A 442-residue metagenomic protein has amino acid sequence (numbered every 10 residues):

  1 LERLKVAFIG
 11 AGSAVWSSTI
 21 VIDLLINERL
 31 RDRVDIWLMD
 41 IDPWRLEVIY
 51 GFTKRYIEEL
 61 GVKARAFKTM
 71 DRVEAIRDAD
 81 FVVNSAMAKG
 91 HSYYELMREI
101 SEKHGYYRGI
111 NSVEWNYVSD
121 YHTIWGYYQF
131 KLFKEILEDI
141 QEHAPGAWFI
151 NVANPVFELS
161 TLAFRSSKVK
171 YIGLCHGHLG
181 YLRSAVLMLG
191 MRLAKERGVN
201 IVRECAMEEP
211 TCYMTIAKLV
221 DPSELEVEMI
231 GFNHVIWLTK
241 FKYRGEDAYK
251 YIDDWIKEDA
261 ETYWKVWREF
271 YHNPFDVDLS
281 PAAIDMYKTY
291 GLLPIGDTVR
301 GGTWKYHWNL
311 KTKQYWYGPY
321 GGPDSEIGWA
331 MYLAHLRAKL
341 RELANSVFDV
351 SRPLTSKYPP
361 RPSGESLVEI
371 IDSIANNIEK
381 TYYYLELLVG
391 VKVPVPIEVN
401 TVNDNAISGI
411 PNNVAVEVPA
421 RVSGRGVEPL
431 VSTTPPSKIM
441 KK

Functional and structural regions predicted by a protein language model:
K5, D35, R65, W148 (+1 more regions): Residues at the starts of beta-strands that form the adenosine-phosphate
V6-D32, I36: N-terminal Rossmann-like dinucleotide-binding module
W16, S92-Y93, S160: Glycine/Thr-rich phosphate-binding loops of Rossmann-like dinucleotide-binding domains
I26-G61: Glycine-rich phosphate-binding loop and adjoining beta1-alpha1-beta2 segment of Rossmann-like nucleotide-binding folds
M39-W44, L60-G146, N151: Rossmann-like NAD(P)-binding element
Y121-I124, Q129-L238, K242: Internal, well-ordered domain-core segments that constitute the primary functional module of diverse proteins
L189, L193-K442: Long, compositionally biased stretches enriched for glycine and/or charged residues
